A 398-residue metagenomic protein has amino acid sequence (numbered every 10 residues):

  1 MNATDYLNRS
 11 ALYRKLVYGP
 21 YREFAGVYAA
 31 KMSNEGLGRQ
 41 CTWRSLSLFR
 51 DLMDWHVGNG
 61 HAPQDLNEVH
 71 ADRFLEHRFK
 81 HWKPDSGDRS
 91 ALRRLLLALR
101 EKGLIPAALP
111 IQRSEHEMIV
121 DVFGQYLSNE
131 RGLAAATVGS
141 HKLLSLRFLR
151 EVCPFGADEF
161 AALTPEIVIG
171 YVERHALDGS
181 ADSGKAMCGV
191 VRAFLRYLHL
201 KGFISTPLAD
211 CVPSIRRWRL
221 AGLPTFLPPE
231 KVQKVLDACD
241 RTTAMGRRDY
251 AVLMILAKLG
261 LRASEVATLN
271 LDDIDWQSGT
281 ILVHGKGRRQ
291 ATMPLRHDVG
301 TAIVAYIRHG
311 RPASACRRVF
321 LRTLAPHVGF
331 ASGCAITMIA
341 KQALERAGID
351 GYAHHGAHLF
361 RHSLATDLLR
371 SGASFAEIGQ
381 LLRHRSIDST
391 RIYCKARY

Functional and structural regions predicted by a protein language model:
M1-Y398: Conserved catalytic core of the tyrosine transesterase superfamily
